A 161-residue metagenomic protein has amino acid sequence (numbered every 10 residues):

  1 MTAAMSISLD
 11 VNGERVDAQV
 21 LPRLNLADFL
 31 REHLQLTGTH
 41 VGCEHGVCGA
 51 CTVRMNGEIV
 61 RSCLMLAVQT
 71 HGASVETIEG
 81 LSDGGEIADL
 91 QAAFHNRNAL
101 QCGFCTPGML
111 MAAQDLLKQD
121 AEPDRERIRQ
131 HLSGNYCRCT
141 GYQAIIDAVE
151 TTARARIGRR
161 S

Functional and structural regions predicted by a protein language model:
M1-S161: Signature of N-terminal electron-transfer/Fe-S-associated modules in redox systems
